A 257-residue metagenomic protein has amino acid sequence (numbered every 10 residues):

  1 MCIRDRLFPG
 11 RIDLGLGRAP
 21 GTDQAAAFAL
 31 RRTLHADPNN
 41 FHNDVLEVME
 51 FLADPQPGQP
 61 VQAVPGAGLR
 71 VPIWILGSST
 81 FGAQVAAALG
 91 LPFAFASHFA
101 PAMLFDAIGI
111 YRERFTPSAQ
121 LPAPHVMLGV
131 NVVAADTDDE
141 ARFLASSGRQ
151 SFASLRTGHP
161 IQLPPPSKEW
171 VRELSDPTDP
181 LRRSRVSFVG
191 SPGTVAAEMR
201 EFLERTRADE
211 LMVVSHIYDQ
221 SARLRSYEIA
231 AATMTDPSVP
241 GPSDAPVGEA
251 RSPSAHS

Functional and structural regions predicted by a protein language model:
M1-I3: Short, small-residue-biased leader/transition segments that mark boundaries at the very start of proteins
D5-P92, A102-D106, A250: Internal, glycine-rich beta/alpha segment that forms the wall or movable "lid" of small-molecule/cofactor binding
R11, A208-D209: Loop/turn elements at helix/coil->beta-strand transitions in domains of secreted/extracellular proteins
G17-G21, S78, H98, N131-V133 (+1 more regions): Active-site beta-loop-alpha junctions enriched in small/polar residues
F28, L34-Q62, M103-A208, T235-G248 (+1 more regions): An alpha-helical appendage that flanks or caps ligand/catalytic pockets
A94-S97, V213: Short catalytic-loop micro-motif centered on adjacent basic/acidic residues
T137, S221-I229: Short glycine/threonine-rich loop-to-helix capping motif typified by GTGT followed within a few residues by an Asp-Pro
V186-S191, E210-Q220, L224: Outer-membrane beta-barrel pore domains
